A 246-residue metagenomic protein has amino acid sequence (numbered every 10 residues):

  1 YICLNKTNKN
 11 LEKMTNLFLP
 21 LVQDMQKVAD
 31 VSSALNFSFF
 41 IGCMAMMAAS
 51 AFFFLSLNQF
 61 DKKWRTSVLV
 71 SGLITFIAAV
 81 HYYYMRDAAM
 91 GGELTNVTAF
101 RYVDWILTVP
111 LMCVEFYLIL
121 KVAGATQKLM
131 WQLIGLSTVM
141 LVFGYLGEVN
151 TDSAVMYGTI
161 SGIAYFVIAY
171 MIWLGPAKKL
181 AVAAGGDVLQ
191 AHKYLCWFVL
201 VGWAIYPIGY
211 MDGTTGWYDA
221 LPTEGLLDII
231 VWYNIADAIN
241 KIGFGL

Functional and structural regions predicted by a protein language model:
Y1-K13: Short, Lys/Arg-enriched N-terminal segments with co-localized hydrophobic residues within the first ~10-30 amino acids
T15-F100, V114-L246: Polytopic alpha-helical membrane-helix bundles and their juxtamembrane interface segments in multi-pass membrane
